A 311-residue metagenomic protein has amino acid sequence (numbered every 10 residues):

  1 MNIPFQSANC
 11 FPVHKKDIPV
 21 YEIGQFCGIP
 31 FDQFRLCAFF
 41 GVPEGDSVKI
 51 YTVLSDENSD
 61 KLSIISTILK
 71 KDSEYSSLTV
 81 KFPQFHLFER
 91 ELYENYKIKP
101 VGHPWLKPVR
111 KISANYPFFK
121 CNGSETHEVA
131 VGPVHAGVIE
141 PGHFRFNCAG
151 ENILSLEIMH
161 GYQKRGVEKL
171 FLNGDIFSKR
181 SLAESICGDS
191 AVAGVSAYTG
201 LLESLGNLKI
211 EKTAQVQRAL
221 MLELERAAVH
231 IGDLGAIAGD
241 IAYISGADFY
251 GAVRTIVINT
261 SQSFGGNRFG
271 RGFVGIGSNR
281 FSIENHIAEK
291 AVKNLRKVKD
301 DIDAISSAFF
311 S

Functional and structural regions predicted by a protein language model:
M1-F26, P30, F39-D46, I50-K71 (+2 more regions): Active-site bordering "gate/hinge" segments that shape substrate access to catalytic or cofactor-binding pockets
